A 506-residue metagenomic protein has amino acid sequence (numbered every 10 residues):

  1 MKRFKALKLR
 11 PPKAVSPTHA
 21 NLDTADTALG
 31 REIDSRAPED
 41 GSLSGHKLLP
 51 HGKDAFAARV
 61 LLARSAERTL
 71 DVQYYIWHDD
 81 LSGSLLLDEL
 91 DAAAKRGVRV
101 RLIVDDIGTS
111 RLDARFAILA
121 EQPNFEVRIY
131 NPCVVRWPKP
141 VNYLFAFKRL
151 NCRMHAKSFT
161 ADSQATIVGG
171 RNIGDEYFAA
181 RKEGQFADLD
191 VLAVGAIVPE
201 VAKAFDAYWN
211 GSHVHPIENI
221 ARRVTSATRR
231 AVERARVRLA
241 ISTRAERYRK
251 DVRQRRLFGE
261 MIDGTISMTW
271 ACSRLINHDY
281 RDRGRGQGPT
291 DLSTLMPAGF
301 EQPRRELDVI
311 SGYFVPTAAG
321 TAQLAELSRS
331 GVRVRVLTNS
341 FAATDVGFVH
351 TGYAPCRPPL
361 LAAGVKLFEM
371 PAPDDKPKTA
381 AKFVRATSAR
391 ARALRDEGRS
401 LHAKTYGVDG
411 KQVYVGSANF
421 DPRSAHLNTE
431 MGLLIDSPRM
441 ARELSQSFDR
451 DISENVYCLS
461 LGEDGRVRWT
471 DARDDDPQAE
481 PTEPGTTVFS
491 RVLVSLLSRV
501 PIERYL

Functional and structural regions predicted by a protein language model:
M1-K157, A161-L506: Charged, low-complexity intrinsically disordered terminal segments
